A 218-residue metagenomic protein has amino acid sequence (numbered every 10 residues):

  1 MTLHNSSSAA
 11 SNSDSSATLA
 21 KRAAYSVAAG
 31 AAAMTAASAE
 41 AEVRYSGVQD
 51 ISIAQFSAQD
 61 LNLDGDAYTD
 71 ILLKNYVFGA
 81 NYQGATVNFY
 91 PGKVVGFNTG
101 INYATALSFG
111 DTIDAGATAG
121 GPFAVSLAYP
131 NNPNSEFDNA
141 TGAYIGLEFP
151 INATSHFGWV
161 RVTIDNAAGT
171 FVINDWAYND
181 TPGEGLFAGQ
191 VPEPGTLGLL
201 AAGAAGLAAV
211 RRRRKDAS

Functional and structural regions predicted by a protein language model:
M1, A17, I51, Q59-L61 (+4 more regions): Intrinsic-disorder/low-complexity peptide segments enriched for small residues
M1-T18, S218: N-terminal secretory signal peptides that target proteins for export/translocation
S7, S11, A20-V27, I71-L73 (+2 more regions): Generic hydrophobic, helix-prone segments enriched in Leu/Val/Ile
A10-S11, A29-A33, T105-L107, G116-G120 (+2 more regions): Intrinsic disorder/low-complexity segments
D14-S26, G30-Y45, N179-A205, V210 (+1 more regions): Short, threonine-centered small-residue motifs that mark membrane-proximal processing/anchoring sites and TM-junction
E40-V160, I164-Q190: A domain-level signal for the mature, folded cores of soluble proteins
Y82-Q83, V210-R212: Alpha-helix boundary/interfacial micro-motifs
